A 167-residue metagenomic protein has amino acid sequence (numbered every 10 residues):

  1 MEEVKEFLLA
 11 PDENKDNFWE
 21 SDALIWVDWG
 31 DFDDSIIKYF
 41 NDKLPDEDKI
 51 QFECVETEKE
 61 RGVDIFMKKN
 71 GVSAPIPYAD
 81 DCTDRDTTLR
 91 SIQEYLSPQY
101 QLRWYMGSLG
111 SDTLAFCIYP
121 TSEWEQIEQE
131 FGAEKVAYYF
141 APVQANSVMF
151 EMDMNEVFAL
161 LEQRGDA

Functional and structural regions predicted by a protein language model:
M1-A167: Contiguous interface-forming segments/domains that mediate binding rather than catalysis
